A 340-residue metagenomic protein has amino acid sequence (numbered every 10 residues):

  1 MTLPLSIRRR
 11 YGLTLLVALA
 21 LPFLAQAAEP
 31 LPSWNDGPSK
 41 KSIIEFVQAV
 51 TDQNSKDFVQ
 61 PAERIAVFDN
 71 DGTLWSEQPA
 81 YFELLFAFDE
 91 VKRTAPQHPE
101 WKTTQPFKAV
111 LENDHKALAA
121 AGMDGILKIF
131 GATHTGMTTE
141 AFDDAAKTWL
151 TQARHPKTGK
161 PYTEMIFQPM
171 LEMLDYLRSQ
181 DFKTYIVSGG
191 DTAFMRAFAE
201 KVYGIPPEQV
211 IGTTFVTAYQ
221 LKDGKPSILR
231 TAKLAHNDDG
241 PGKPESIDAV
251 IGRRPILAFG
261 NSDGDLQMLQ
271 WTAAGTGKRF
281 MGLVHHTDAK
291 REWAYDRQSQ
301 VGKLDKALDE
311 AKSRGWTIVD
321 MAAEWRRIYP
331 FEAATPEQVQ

Functional and structural regions predicted by a protein language model:
T2-I7, Y11-L19, A25-N70, Q78 (+3 more regions): Non-catalytic pre-domain segments flanking phosphatase-related domains
R10, V17, L21, M170-M173 (+1 more regions): An N-terminal domain-start capping segment
L13-L16, I129, A197: Short, functionally important structural connectors and interaction interfaces within domains
A27-I44, Q48, E63, A132 (+1 more regions): C-terminal cap/substrate-recognition subdomain and adjoining C-terminal extension of metal-dependent phosphatase-like
Q53-D57, F82, Q97, Q152 (+2 more regions): Generic macromolecular interface patches on structured domains
N54-K56, M123, Q300: Hydrophobic alpha-helical segments, principally membrane-spanning helices and signal/leader peptides
P79-A80, L85-E164, Q168: A metal-dependent, Asp-based hydrolase signature
